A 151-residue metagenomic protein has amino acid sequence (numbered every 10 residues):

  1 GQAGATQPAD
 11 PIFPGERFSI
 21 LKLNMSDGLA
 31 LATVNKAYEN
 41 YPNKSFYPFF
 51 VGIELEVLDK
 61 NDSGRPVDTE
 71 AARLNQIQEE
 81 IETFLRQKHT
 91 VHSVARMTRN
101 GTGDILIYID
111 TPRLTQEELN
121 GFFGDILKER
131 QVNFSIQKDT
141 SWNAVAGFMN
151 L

Functional and structural regions predicted by a protein language model:
G1-E80, Q87-V94, D110-R113, V145-G147: Charge-rich, low-complexity segments
V51, I105, V132: A broad, low-specificity signal marking well-ordered, structured residues that form hydrophobic/aromatic
F84, F122, F148: Residues that form generic nucleotide/phosphate-binding pockets
R96-G101: A short beta-turn/loop motif at secondary-structure boundaries
T102, L114: Short alpha-helical
G103-I109: Short cationic amphipathic helices and targeting signals
E117-L127: Short amphipathic alpha-helices in soluble, non-transmembrane regions that often serve as interface/regulatory elements
D125-L151: Conserved short beta-strand edge segments in small beta-sheet-based binding/regulatory domains
